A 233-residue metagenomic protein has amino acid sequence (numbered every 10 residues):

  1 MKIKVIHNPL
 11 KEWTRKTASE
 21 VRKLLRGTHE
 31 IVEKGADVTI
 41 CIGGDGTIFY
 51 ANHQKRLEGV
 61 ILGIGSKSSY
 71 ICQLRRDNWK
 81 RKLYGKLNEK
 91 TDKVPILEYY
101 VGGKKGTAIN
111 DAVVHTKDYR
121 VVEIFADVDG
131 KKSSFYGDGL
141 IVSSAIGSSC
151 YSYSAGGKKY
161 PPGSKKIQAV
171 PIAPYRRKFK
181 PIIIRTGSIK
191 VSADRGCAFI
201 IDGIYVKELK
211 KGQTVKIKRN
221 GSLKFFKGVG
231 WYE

Functional and structural regions predicted by a protein language model:
M1-I42, G46-E58, C72-D92, Y100-G106: ATP/NTP phosphate-donor binding region
I31-K34, K55-R56, E89-T91, K105-G106 (+7 more regions): Solvent-exposed alpha-helices and their adjacent loops that cap or buttress functional pockets in soluble metabolic
C41, G63, V142: Redox-cofactor binding/interface segments in oxidoreductases and associated redox assembly factors
G44-T47, K67, I146-S149: Short glycine-rich anion-binding loops that position phosphate/pyrophosphate groups of nucleotides and phosphorylated
G59-I64, G163: Short hydrophobic/aromatic-enriched beta-strand-loop microsegments
K67-G139: Catalytic core of DAGKc-family lipid kinases
K105-G106, V114, V128-K132, R177-E233: ATP/nucleoside-binding phosphotransfer catalytic cores, i.e., glycine-rich phosphate-binding loops
S134-R177: Gly/Ser/Thr-rich active-site loops/lids in small-molecule metabolic enzymes that frequently grip phosphoryl groups
